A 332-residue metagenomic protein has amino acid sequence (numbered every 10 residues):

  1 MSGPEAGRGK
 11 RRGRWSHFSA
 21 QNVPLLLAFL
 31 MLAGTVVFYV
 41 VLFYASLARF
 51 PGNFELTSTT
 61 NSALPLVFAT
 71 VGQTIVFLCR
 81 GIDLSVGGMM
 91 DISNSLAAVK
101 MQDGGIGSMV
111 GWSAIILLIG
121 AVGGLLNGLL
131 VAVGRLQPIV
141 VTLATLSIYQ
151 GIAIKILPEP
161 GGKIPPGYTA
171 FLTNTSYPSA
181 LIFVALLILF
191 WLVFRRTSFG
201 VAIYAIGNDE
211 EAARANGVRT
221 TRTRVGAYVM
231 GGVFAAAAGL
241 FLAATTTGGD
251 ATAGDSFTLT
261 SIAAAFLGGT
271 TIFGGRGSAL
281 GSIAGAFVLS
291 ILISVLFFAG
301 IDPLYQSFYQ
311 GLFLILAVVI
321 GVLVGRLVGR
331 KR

Functional and structural regions predicted by a protein language model:
M1-L42, I188-L189, N208, R214-R222 (+2 more regions): Cytosolic-side transmembrane-helix boundaries in multi-pass membrane proteins
S16, A20, G134, P138-A202 (+3 more regions): Transmembrane helix-bundle core of multi-pass membrane transporters and related energy-transducing complexes
S16-L64, V201, L240, A244-G249: Helix-loop-helix hairpins and the membrane-proximal interhelical loops of multi-pass alpha-helical transport proteins
M31-F50, C79, A153-L157, L192-S198 (+1 more regions): Structural signal for alpha-helical transmembrane segments and their membrane-water exit/capping regions in multi-pass
G34-Y44, G52-G105, L130-G134, A265-A279 (+1 more regions): Single transmembrane alpha-helix segments in multi-pass membrane proteins
G105-L146, A284-L289: Alpha-helical transmembrane segments within multi-pass membrane transporters and channels
S108-I116, V122-N127, T175-G249, S261: Helix-loop-helix "hairpin" substructures at the membrane interface of multi-pass membrane proteins
A235, T246-G311: Transmembrane alpha-helical segments in multi-pass inner-membrane proteins
